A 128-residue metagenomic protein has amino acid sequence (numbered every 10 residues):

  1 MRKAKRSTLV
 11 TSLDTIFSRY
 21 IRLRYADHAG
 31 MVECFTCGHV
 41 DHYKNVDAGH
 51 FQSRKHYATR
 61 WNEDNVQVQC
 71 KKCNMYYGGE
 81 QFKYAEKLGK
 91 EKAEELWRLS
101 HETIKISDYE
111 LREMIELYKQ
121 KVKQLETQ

Functional and structural regions predicted by a protein language model:
M1-E33, K105-Y109: Short, charged surface segments at domain edges that flank catalytic/cofactor-binding sites
R2-R6, K55, C73: Residue-level detector of alpha-helix boundaries and kinks
L9, A58, Y76: Conserved aromatic-histidine-acidic binding/catalytic patches
E33-N65: Histidine-centered nuclease catalytic patch
G38, H42, V66-K90: Short Cys/His-centered divalent metal-binding micro-motifs
R54-V68, G89-H101: Short microdomains enriched in Cys/His and/or Lys/Arg
G79-Q128: A detector for short metal-coordination/catalytic motifs
